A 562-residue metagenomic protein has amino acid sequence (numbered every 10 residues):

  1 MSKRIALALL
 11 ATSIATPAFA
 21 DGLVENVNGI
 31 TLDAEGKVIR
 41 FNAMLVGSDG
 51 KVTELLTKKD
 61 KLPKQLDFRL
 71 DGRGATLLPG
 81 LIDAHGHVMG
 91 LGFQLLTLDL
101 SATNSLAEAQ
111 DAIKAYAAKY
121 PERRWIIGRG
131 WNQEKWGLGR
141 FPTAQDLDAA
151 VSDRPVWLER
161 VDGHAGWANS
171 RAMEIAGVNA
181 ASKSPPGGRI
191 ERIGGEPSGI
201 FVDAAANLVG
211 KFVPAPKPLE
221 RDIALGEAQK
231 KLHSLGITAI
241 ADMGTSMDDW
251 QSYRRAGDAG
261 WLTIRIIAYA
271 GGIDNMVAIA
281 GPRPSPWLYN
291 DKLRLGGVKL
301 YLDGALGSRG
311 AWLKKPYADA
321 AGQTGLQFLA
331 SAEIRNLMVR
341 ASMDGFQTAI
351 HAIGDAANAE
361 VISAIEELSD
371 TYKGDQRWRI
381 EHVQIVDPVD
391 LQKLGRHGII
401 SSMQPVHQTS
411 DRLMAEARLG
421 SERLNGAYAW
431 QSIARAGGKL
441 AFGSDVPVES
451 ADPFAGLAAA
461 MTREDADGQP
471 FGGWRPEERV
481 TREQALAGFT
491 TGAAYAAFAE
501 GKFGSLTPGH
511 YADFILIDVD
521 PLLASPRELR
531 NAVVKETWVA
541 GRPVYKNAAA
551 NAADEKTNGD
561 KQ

Functional and structural regions predicted by a protein language model:
M1-F19: Gram-negative bacterial Sec-dependent N-terminal signal peptides
G22-N26, T31, G36-G281, G296 (+7 more regions): Divalent metal-binding segments
E54, G128, F514-I517, K546: A generic structural signal for residues embedded in beta-strands
L62-F68, L523-P526, D554-E555, G559: A short, polar/charged loop-to-alpha-helix boundary motif
Y116, P526-A548: P-loop/Walker A phosphate-binding loop and immediately adjacent motor/lid segment at beta-alpha junctions
I223, M338-A349, I353-W378, H382-V383 (+5 more regions): His/Asp/Glu-enriched, well-ordered alpha-helical/loop segment that forms or immediately abuts the divalent-metal
G257-G260, P284-L293, K373, L394-G398: Acidic (Asp/Glu)-rich catalytic clusters
W287, K546-Q562: Extracellular/periplasmic ectodomains of large secreted or surface enzymes and adhesion receptors
